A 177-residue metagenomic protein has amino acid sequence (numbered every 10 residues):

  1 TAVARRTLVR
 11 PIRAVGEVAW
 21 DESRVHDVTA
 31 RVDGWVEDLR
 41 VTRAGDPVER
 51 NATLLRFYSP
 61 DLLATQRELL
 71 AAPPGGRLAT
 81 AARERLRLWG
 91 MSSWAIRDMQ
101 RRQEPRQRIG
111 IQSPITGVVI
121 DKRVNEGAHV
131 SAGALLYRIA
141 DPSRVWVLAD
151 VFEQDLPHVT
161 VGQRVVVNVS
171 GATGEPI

Functional and structural regions predicted by a protein language model:
T1-I177: Periplasmic scaffold and linker elements that assemble and bridge Gram-negative envelope complexes
